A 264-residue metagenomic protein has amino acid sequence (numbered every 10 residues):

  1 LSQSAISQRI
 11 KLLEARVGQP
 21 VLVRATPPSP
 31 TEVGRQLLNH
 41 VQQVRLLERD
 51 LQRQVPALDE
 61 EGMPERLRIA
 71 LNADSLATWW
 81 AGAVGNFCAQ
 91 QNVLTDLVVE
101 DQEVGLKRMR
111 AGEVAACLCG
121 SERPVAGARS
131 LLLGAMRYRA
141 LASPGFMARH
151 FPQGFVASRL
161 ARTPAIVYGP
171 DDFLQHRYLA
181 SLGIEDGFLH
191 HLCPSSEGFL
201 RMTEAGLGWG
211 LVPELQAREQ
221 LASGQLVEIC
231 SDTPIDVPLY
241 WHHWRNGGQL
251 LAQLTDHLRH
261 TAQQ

Functional and structural regions predicted by a protein language model:
L1-A5, R9: Helix-turn-helix DNA-binding motif, specifically the short coil turn and the N-cap/start of the second
L12-E32: A short LG(V/I)-centered, amphipathic sequence patch enriched for acidic residue(s) preceding the LG motif
R16-V17, L37-E61, L258: Alpha-helical linker/hinge and terminal dimerization helices associated with HTH transcriptional regulators
M63-A126: Central regulatory/effector-binding core of bacterial HTH transcription factors
R110, I184-I229: Hydrophobic hinge/microswitch elements
A128-I166: Flexible hinge/capping segments at coil-to-helix
A161-E185: Secondary-structure junction motif
S231-Q264: A late-sequence structural motif
